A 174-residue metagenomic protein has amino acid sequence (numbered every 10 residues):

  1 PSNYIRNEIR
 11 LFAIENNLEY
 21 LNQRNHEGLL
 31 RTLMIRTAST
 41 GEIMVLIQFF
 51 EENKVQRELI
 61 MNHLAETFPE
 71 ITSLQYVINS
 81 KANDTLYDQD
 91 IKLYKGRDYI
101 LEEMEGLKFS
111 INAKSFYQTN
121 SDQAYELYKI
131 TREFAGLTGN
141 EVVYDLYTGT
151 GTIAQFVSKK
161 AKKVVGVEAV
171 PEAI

Functional and structural regions predicted by a protein language model:
P1-E19: Extended interfacial segments that mediate partner engagement and assembly in macromolecular machines
N7, L11, G28, Y125-K129 (+1 more regions): Short, contiguous clusters of charged residues that form electrostatic/catalytic patches at enzyme active sites, used
Y20-E27, V143: Short helix/loop segment immediately N-terminal to the Walker
E27-S39: Core structural elements
I35, G41-F50, K108-N112: Short, aliphatic-rich beta-strand segments
E52-K54: Active-site pocket-lining segments that scaffold enzyme catalytic pockets across diverse folds
Q56-E58, N62-I174: Rossmann-like S-adenosyl-L-methionine
